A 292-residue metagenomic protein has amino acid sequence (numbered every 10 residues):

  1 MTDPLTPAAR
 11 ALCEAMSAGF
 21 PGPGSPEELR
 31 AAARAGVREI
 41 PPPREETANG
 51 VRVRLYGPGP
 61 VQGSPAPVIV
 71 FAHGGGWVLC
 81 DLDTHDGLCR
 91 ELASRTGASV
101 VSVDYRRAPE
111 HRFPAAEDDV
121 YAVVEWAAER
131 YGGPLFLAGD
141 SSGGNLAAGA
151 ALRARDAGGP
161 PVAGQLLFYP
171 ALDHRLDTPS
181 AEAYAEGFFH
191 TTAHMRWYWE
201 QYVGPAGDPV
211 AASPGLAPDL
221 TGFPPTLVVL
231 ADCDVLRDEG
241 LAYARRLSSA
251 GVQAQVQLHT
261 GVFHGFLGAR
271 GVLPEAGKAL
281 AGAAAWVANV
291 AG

Functional and structural regions predicted by a protein language model:
M1-P58, G292: A glycine/proline-hinged amphipathic helix-loop "lid/cap" segment that gates access to hydrophobic ligand pockets
P65-G75: Short beta-strand element of the alpha/beta-hydrolase
D81-L82, L88, T96, V101-P134 (+1 more regions): Catalytic nucleophile-loop/oxyanion-hole region of alpha/beta-hydrolase and closely related hydrolase-like folds
L137-G139, F168, H259: Short beta-strand immediately N-terminal to the catalytic nucleophile in serine-hydrolase-like folds
G139, G143, A147: Gly/Ala-rich beta-loop-alpha elbow adjacent to hydrolase catalytic centers
L152-A206: Hydrolase active-site cap/lid region
V228-L230: Short beta-strand/loop motif that positions the catalytic acidic residue of the alpha/beta-hydrolase fold
G271-G292: Catalytic active-site module of serine/aspartate enzymes centered on a nucleophile-bearing elbow/loop
